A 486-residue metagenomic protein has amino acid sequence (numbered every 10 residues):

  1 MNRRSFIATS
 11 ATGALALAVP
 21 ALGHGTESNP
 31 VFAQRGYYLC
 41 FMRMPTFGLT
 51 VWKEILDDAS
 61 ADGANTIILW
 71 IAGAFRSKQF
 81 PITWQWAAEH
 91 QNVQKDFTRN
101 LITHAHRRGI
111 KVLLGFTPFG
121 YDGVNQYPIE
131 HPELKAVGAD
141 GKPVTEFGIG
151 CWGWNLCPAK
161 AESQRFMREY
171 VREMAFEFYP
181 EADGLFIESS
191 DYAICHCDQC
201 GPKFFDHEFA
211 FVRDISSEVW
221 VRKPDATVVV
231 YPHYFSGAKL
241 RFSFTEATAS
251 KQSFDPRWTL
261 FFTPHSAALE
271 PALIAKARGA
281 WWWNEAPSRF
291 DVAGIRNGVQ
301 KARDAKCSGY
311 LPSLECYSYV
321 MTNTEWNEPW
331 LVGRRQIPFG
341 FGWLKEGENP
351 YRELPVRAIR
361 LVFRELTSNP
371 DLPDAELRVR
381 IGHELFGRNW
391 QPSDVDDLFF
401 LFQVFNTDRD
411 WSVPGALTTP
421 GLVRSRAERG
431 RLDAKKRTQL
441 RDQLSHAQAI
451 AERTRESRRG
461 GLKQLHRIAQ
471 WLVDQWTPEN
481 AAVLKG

Functional and structural regions predicted by a protein language model:
S5-G25: N-terminal export signals
P30, R35-Y38, G48-W52, R107-G109 (+4 more regions): Substrate-binding groove of N-acetylhexosamine-processing glycoside hydrolases
Y38-F47, I82-V93, I149-F166, A193-E208 (+1 more regions): The substrate-binding groove and active-site-proximal loops of carbohydrate-active enzymes, especially glycoside
S60-K95, G123-Q126: Aromatic-lined carbohydrate-binding/catalytic grooves of carbohydrate-active enzymes
F119-E169: Active-site-adjacent "subsite" loops/lids of carbohydrate-active enzymes
M167-P202: Active-site groove signature of glycoside hydrolases
